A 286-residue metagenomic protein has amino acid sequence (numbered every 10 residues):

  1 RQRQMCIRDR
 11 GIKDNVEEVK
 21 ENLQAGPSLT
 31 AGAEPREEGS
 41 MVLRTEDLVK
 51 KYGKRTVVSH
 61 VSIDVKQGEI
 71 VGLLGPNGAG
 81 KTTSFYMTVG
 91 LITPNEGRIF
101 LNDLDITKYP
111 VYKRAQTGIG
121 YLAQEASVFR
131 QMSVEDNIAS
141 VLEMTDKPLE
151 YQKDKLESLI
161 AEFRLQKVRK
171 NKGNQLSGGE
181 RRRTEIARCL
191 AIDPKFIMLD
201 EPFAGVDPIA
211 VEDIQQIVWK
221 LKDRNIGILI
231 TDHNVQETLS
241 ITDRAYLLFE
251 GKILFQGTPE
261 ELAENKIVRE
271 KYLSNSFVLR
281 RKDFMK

Functional and structural regions predicted by a protein language model:
Q2-I7: Short, small-residue-biased leader/transition segments that mark boundaries at the very start of proteins
L74-P76: The feature captures the beta-strand-to-loop junction immediately N-terminal to the Walker
L104, E150-V168, Q216-W219: Conserved ABC ATPase "signature" region
K172-L176, E180: Conserved ABC ATPase signature
D193: Conserved catalytic motifs of ABC-family nucleotide-binding domains
I197-E201: Catalytic Walker B motif of ABC-type/P-loop ATPase nucleotide-binding domains
